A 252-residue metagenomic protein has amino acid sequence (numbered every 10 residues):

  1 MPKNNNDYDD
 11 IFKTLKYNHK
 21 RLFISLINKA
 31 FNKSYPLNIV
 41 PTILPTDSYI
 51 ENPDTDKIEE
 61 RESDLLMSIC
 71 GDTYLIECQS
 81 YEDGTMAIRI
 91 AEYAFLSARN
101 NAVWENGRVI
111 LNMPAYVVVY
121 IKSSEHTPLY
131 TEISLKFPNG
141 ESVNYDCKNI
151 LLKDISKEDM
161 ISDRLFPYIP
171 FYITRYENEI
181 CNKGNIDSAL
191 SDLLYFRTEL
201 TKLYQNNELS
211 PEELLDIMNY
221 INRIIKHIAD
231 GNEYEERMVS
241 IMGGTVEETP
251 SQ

Functional and structural regions predicted by a protein language model:
M1-P167, Q252: Accessory alpha/beta interaction modules
K3, D7, L44, I88 (+6 more regions): Alpha-helical structural elements
S34-L37, L44-I50, A98, Y172 (+2 more regions): Charge-rich, low-complexity amphipathic helices in intrinsically disordered tails/linkers adjacent to domains
S68-S80, V103, K183-Q252: Short, charged alpha-helical interaction segments and adjacent helix-coil junctions
I161-S188: Coupling/switch segment of ABC-type P-loop NTPase heads
